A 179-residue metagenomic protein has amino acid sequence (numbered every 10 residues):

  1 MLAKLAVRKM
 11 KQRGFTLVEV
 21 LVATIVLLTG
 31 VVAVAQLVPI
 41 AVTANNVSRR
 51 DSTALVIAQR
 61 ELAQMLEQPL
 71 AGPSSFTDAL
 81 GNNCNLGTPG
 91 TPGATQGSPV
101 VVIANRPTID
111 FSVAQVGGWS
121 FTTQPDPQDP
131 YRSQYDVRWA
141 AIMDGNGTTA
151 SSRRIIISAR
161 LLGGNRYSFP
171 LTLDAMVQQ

Functional and structural regions predicted by a protein language model:
M1-F15: N-terminal leader/signal peptides at the extreme start of proteins
A3-K4, A35, A44, Q68: Short amphipathic alpha-helical leader/targeting segments
R8, I40, A63-M65: Short amphipathic alpha-helical "recognition" segments used for binding
F15-Q59: Aliphatic-rich helix starts adjacent to a transmembrane/signal segment
R49-S52, V56-Q179: Low-complexity, Gly/Pro-rich coil/beta segments used as flexible assembly/activation regions
